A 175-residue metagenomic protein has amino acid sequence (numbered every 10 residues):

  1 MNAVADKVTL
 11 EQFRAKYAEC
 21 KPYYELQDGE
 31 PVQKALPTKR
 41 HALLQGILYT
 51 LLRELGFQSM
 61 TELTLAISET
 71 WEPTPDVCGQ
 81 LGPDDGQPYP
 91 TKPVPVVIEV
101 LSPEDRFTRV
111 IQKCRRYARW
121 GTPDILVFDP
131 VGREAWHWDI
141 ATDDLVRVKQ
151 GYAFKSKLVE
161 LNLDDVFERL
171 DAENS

Functional and structural regions predicted by a protein language model:
M1-S175: Gly/Pro/Ser/Thr-rich low-complexity, intrinsically disordered segments predominantly at protein N-termini
